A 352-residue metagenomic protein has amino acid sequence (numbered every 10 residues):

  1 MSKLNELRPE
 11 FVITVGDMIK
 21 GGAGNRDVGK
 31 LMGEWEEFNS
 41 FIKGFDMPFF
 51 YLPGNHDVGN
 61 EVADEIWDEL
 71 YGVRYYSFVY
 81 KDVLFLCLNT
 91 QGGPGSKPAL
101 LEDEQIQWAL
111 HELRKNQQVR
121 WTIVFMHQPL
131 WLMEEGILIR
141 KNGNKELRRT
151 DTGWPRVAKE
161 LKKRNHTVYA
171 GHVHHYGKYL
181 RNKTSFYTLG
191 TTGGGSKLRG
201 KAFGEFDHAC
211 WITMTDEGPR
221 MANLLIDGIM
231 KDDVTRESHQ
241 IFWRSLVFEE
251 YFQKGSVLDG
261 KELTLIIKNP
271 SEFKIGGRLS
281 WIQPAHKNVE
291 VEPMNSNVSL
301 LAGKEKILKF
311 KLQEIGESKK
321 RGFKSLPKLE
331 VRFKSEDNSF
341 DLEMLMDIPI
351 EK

Functional and structural regions predicted by a protein language model:
M1-M32, M133: N-terminal active-site segment of His-dependent metallophosphoesterases
V15, I19-G22, N116-E135: Short acidic, glycine-rich surface-loop motifs adjacent to enzyme active sites
N25-W121, R140-T167, K178-T215: Extended active-site neighborhood of metal-dependent phosphoesterases/phosphodiesterases
Y176-F252, G260-E262: Binuclear metal-dependent phosphoesterase catalytic core
Q253-G255, L265-F273, Q283-P284: Asparagine-centered strand-capping/turn motif at beta-strand->loop junctions
P270-R278, L326: Short acidic/proline- and small/hydrophobic-mixed sequence motifs that coincide with surface turns and coil-to-beta
K287-S318: Intrinsically disordered, low-complexity Pro/Gly/Ser/Thr-rich segments with frequent PxxP/GP/PP motifs and embedded
E314-K352: Terminal connector regions
